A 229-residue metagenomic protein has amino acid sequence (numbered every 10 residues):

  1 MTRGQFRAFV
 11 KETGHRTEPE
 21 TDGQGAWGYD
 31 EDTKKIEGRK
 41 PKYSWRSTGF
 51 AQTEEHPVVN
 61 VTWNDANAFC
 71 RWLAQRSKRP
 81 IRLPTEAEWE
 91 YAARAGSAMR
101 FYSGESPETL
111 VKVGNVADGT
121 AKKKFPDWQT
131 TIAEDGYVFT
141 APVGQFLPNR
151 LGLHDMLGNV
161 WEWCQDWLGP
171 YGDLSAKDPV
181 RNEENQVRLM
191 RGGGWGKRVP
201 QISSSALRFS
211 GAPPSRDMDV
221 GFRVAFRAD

Functional and structural regions predicted by a protein language model:
T2: Acidic-aromatic/histidine active-site loop/patch
K11: Catalytic-histidine neighborhood of serine endopeptidases, predominantly the chymotrypsin-like S1/PA family
R16, T21-F209, M218: Functional-site microenvironments in short loops/helix caps that host divalent-cation chemistry
M218-D229: Short, structured beta-strand segments at or near domain termini in extracellular proteins/domains
